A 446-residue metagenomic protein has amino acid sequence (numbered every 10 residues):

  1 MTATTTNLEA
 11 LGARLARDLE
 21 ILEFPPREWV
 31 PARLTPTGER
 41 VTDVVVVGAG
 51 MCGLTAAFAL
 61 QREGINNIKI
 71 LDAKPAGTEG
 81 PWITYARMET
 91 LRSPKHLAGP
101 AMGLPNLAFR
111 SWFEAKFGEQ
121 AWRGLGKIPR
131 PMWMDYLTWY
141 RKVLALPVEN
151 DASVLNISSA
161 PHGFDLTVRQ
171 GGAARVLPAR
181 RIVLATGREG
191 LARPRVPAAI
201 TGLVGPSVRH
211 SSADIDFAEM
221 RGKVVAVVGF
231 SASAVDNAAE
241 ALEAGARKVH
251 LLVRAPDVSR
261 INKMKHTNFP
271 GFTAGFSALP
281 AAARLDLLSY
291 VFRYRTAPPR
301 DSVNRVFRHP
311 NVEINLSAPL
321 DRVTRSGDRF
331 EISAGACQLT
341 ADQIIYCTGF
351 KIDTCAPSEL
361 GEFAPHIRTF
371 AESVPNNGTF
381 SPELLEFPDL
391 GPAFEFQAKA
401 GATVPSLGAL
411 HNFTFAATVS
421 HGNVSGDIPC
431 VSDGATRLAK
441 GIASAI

Functional and structural regions predicted by a protein language model:
T2-K74, E79, W122-A232, D236-A244 (+1 more regions): Flavin (primarily FAD) cofactor-binding/catalytic cores of flavoenzymes
G77-R87: Core mature regions of organelle-targeted
Y85-L91, L203-V208: Active-site regions of enzymes building and remodeling cell-envelope glycoconjugates
M88-E119, A160, M264-L279: Flavin (FAD/FMN) cofactor-binding and adjacent substrate-gating region of FAD-dependent oxidoreductase domains
